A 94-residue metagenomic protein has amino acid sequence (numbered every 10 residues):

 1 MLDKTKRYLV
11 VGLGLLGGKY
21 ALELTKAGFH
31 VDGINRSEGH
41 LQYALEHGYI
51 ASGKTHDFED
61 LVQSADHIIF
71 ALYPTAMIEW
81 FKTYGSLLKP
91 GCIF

Functional and structural regions predicted by a protein language model:
M1-H56: NAD(P)+-binding Rossmann beta1-loop-alpha1 motif at the extreme N-terminus of oxidoreductases
D32, I93-F94: Structural detector of well-ordered beta-strand residues that form the stable sheet scaffold of enzyme domains
F58-C92: Rossmann-like NAD(P)-binding element
